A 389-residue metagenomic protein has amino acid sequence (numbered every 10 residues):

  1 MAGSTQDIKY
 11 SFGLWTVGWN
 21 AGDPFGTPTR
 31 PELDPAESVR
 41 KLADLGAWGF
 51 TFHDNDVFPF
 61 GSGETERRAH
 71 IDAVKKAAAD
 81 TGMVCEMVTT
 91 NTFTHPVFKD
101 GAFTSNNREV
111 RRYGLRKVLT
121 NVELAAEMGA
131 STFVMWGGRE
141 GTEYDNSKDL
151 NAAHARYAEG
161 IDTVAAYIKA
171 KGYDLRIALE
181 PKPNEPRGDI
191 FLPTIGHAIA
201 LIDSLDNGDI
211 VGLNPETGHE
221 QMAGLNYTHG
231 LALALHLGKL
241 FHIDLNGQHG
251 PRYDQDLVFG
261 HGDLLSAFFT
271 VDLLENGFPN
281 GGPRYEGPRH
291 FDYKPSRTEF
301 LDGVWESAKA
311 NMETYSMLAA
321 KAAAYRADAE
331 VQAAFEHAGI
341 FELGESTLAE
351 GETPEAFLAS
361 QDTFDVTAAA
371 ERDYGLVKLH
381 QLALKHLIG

Functional and structural regions predicted by a protein language model:
M1-T132, D162, N207, K309-G389: N-terminal pre-domain/capping segments
T5-F12, A21, Y144-F268, A370-G389: Acidic/histidine-rich catalytic cores of soluble enzymes
T16-G18, D54-D56, T89-T94, G137-G141 (+4 more regions): Active-site-proximal loop/turn and secondary-structure-junction residues that shape catalytic pockets, frequently
N20-P24, P59-G61, V97-F98, G141-D145 (+3 more regions): A short acidic, helix-capping loop that chelates divalent metal ions and anchors anionic groups
T27, P31, G63-H70, F103 (+8 more regions): Residue-level preference for long, well-ordered alpha-helices that form the structural scaffold of enzyme catalytic
W48, S131, F241, E286-G287: Short acidic/polar active-site loop segments enriched in Thr and Asp
D80-T81, M128, K171-Y173, D209 (+2 more regions): Helix C-cap/helix->beta junction micro-motif
L233, L237, D244-V331: Active-site/pore-lining binding-face segments in mid-to-C-terminal subdomains
